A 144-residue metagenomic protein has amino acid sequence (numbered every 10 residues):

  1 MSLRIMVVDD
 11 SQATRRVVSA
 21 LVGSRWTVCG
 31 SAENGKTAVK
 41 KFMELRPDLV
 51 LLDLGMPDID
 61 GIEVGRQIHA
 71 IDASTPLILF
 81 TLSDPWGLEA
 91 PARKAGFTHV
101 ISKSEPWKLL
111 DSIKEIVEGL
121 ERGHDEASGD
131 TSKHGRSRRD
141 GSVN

Functional and structural regions predicted by a protein language model:
D9-D10, N34: Acidic di-acidic motifs
Q12-G30: Two-component/phosphorelay signaling modules centered on CheY-like receiver
N34-T37, D60-E63: Acidic catalytic/metal-coordinating carboxylates
M43-L45, Q67-S74, A95: Conserved phosphotransfer cores of two-component systems
D53, T81: Active-site residues of response regulator receiver
P57, P85: The feature encodes the CheY-like receiver
G61, R93-T98: As written
